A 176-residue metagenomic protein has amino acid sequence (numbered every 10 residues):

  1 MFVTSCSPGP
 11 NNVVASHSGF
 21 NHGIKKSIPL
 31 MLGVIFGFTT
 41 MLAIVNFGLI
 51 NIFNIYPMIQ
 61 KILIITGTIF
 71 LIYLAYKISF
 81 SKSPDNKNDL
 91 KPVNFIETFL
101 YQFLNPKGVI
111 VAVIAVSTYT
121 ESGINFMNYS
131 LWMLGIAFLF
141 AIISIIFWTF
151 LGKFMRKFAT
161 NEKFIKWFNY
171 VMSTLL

Functional and structural regions predicted by a protein language model:
M1-K61, I114-M133: Juxtamembrane transmembrane-helix termini in multi-pass membrane transport proteins
K26-N94, L151, T174: Membrane helix-loop-helix hairpins that form the core translocation module of multi-pass transporters
A43, I142-K157: Transmembrane alpha-helical segments of integral membrane proteins
N54-K61, F154-F168: Membrane interface segments of multi-pass transport proteins and intramembrane proteases
F95-F103: A short amphipathic helical element positioned immediately N-terminal to and/or at the very start of a transmembrane
Q102-A112: Selected transmembrane alpha-helices and immediately adjacent juxtamembrane segments of polytopic inner-membrane
F168-L176: Final/C-terminal transmembrane alpha-helix of multipass membrane proteins
